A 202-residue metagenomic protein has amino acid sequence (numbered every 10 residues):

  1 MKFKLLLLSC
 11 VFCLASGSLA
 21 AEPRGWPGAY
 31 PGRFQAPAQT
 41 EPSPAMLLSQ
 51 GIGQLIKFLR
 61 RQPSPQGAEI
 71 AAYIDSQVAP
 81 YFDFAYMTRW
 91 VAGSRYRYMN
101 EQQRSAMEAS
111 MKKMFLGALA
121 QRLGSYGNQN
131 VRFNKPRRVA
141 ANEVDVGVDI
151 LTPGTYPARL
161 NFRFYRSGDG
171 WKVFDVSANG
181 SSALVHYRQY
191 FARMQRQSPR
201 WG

Functional and structural regions predicted by a protein language model:
M1-L7: Bacterial N-terminal signal peptides that target proteins for export
L7-A15: Bacterial N-terminal signal peptides
A21-P31, T40: Cleaved targeting-peptide boundary
P37-L119: Early exported N-terminus immediately downstream of N-terminal targeting peptides
Y96, K113-M114, R138-V139, T152 (+1 more regions): Solvent-exposed loop/turn segments at secondary-structure junctions within structured extracellular/periplasmic domains
A109, L116-A158: Surface-exposed, charged secondary-structure patches
R159-V185: Short beta-strand edge/turn micro-motifs at domain boundaries
D175-G202: Low-complexity, intrinsically disordered terminal/linker segments enriched in charged and Gly/Pro repeats
